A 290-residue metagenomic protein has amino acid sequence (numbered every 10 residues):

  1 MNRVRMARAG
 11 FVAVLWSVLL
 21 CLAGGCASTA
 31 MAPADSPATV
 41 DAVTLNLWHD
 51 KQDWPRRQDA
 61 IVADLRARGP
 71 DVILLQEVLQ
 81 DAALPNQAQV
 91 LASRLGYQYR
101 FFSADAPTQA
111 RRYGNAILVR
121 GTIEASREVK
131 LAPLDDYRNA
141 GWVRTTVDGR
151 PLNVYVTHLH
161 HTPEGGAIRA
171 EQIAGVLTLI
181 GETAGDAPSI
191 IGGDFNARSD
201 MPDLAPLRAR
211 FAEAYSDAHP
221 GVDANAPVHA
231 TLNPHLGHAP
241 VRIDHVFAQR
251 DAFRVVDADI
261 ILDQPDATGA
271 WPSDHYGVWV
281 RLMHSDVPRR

Functional and structural regions predicted by a protein language model:
N2-L15: Bacterial N-terminal signal peptides that target proteins for export
R8-F11, L22-R94, P107-R111, R281 (+1 more regions): N-terminal, active-site-proximal structural segment of metallo-dependent hydrolase catalytic domains
A30, G181-I190, A197-R290: Metal-dependent phosphoester-hydrolase catalytic domains
V40-L47, I61-L84, L118, V143 (+6 more regions): Active-site beta-strand/loop signature of hydrolases that rely on acidic residues for catalysis
D53-R56, K130, E164-R169, A270: Short, solvent-exposed loop/turn segments at secondary-structure boundaries
W54, V72, Q76-L159, V256-I261: Structured beta-strand-rich core segments of catalytic domains in phosphoester-bond hydrolases
R56, A60, D64, N86 (+6 more regions): Extracytoplasmic/secreted proteins, especially bacterial periplasmic and envelope-associated proteins
Q87-S93, R111, E171-G175, E182 (+1 more regions): Preference for well-ordered, secondary-structure-rich cores of eukaryotic proteins
